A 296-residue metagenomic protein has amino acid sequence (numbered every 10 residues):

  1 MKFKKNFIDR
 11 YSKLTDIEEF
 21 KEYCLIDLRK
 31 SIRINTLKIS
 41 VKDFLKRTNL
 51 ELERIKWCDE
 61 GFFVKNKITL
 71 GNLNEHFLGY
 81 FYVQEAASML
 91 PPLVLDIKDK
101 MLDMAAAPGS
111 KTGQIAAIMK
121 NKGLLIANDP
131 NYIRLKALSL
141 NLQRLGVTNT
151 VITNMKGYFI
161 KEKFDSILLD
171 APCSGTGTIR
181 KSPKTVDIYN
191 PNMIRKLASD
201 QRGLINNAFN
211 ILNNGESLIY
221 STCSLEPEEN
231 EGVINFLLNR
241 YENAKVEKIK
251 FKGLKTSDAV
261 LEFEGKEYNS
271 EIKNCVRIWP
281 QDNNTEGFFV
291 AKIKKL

Functional and structural regions predicted by a protein language model:
M1-L296: S-adenosylmethionine
